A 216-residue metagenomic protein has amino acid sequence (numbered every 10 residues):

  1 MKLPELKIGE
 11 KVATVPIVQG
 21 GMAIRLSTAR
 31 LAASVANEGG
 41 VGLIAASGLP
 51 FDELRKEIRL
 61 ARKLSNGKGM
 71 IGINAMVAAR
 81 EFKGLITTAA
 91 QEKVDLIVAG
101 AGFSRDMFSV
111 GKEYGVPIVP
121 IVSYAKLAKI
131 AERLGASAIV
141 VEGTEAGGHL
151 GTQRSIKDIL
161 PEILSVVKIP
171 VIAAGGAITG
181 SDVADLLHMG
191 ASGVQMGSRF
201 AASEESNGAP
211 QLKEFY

Functional and structural regions predicted by a protein language model:
M1-P170: Active-site entrance/lid segments in N-terminal catalytic domains of soluble metabolic enzymes
M22, G176-A177: Active-site metal-binding loops of divalent metal-dependent hydrolases
L31, A146, Q153-I172, I178-Y216: Conserved active-site-proximal phosphate/metal-binding subdomains
